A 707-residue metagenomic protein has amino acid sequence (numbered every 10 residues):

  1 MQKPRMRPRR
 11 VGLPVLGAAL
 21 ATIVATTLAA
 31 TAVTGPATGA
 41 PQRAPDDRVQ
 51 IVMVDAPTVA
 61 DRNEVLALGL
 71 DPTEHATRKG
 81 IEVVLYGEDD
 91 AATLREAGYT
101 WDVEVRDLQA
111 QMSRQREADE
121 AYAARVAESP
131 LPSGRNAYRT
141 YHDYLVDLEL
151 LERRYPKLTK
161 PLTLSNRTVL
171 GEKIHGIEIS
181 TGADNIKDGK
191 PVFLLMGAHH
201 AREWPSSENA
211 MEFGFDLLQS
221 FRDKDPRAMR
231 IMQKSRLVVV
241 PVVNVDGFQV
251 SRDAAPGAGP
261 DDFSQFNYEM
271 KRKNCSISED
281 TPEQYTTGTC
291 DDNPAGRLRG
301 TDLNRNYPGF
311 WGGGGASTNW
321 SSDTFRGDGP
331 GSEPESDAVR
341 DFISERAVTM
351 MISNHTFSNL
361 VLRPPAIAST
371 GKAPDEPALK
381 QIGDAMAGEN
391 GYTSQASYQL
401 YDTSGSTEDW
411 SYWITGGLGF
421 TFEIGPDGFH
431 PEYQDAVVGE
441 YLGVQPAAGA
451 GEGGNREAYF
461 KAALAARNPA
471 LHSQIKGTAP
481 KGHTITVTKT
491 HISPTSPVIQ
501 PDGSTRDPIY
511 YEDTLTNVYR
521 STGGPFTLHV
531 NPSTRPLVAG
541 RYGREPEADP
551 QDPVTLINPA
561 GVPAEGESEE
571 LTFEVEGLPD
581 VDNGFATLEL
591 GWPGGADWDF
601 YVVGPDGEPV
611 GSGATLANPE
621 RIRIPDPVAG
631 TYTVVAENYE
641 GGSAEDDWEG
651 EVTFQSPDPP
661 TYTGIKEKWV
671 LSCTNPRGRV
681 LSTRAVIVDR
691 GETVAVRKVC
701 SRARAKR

Functional and structural regions predicted by a protein language model:
Q2-G39: Secretory targeting and sorting signals
K3, Y601-P659: Noncatalytic accessory or regulatory domains flanking protease catalytic cores in secreted, cell-surface, and selected
E64-L66, P480-D502, G595-W598, V603: Short, ordered, surface-exposed loop/turn motifs in non-cytosolic proteins
V238, D246, R252-Q474, P480: Metallocarboxypeptidase
S493-R541, G613-T615: Short, acidic Ser/Thr/Gly-rich low-complexity loop/linker segments typical of extracellular and cell-surface proteins
R535-L537, R541-P546, Y662-V686: A short, solvent-exposed loop/turn motif at the edges and junctions of modular extracellular/periplasmic domains
R544-D549, G566-F573, D658-Y662, L681-R707: Extracellular beta-sheet/turn segments enriched in Thr/Pro/Gly and aliphatic residues
A564-E608, P627-G630: Acidic, Ser/Thr/Pro-rich low-complexity intrinsically disordered segments
